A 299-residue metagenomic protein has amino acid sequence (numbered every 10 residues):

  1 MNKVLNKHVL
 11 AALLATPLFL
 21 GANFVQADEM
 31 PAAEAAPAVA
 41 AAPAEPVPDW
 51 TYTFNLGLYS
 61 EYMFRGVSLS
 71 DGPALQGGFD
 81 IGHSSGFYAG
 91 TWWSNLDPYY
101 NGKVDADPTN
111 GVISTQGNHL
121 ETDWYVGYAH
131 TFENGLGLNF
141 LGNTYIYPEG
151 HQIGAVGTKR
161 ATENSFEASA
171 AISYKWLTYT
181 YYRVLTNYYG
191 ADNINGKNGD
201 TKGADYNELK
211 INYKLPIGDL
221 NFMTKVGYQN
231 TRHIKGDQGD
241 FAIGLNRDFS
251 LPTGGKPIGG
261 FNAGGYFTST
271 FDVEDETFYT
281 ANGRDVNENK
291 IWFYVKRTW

Functional and structural regions predicted by a protein language model:
M1-T51: Cleavable N-terminal export/targeting peptides
D28-E29, A40-T51, G86-A89, T131-G137 (+3 more regions): Short loop/turn motifs that connect adjacent beta-strands in outer-membrane beta-barrel proteins
W50, D71-L75, N118-T122, T162-A168 (+4 more regions): Residues that define the transmembrane beta-barrel architecture of outer-membrane proteins
Y52-L56, G77, F87-T91, W124 (+7 more regions): Transmembrane beta-strands of outer-membrane beta-barrel proteins
L58-F64, W93-D97, H130, G142-P148 (+6 more regions): Transmembrane beta-strands of outer-membrane beta-barrel pores
F87-T162: Surface-exposed loop and membrane-interface regions of Gram-negative outer-membrane beta-barrel proteins
K159-H233, T298: Detector for outer-membrane/organellar transmembrane beta-barrel domains, recognizing the amphipathic beta-strand
I243, R247-F249, F267, D285-W299: Outer-membrane beta-barrel "beta-signal"
